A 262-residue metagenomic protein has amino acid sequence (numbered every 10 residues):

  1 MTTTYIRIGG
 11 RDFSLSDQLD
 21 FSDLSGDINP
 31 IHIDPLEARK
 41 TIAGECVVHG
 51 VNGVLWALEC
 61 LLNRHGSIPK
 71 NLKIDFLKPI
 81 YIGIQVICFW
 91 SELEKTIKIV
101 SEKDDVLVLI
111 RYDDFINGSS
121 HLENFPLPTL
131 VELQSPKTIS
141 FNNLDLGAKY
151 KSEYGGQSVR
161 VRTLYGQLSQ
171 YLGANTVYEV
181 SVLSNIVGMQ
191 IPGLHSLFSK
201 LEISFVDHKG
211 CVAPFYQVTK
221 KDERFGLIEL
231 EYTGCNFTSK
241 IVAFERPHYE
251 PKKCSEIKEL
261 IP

Functional and structural regions predicted by a protein language model:
M1-C46, G118-T176: Catalytic strand-loop segment that frames the active site of acyl-thioester-processing enzymes
M1-D12, S67-F141, S199-P262: HotDog/MaoC-like acyl-thioester-processing domains
L19-D23, E59, K78, T163 (+2 more regions): Charged/polar, solvent-exposed surface patches and flexible loops
F21, I31, V47-A57, I74 (+5 more regions): Long, contiguous hydrophobic alpha-helical segments, chiefly transmembrane helices and signal peptides
N29, I33, C88, G173 (+2 more regions): Residue-level signal for secondary-structure boundary elements
R39-K40, G44-P69, R160-S199: Active-site helix/loop of acyl-thioester processing domains in fatty-acid/polyketide metabolism, spanning hotdog-fold
